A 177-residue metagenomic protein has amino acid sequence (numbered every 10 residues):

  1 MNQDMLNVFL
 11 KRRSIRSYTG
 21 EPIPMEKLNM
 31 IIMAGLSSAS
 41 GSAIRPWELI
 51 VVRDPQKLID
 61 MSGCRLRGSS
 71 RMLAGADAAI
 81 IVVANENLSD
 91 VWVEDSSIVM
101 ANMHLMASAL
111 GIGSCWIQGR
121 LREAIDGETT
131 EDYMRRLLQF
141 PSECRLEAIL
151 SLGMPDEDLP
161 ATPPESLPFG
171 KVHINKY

Functional and structural regions predicted by a protein language model:
M1-Y177: Acidic, surface-exposed loops and disordered segments
